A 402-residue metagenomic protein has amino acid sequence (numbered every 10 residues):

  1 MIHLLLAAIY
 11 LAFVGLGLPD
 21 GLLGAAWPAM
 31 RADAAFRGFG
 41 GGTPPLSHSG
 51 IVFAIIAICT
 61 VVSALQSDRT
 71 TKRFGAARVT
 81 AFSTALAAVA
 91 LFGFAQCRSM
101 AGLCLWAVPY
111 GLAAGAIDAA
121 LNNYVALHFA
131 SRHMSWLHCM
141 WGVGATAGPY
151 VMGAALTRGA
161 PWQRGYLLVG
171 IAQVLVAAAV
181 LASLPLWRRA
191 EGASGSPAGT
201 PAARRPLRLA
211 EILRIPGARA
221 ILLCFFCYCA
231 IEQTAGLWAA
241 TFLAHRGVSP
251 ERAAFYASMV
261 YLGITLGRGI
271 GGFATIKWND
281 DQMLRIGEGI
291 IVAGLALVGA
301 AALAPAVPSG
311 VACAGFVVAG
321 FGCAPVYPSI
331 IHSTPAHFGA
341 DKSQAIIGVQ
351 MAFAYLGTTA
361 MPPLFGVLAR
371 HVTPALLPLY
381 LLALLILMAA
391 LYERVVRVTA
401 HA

Functional and structural regions predicted by a protein language model:
L23-G24, P216-G269: Extracytoplasmic gate region of multi-pass secondary transporters
G50-D68, S258-I270: Central cavity-lining transmembrane alpha-helices of secondary-active solute carriers, predominantly the Major
V61-M100: Conserved MFS/SLC helix-loop-helix module at the cytosolic interface between two early adjacent transmembrane helices
G75, Q96-R98, N279, A301-A304: Helix-breaking motifs and short loop linkers at transmembrane-helix boundaries and internal kinks in secondary membrane
W106-M140: Cytoplasmic helix-loop-helix junction between adjacent transmembrane helices in 12-TM secondary transporters
L137-R188: Helix-loop-helix hairpin linking two adjacent transmembrane segments in secondary transporters
D281-I330: C-terminal transmembrane helical hairpin of 12-TM major facilitator-type secondary transporters
H337-P374: A late C-terminal transmembrane helix in Major Facilitator Superfamily
